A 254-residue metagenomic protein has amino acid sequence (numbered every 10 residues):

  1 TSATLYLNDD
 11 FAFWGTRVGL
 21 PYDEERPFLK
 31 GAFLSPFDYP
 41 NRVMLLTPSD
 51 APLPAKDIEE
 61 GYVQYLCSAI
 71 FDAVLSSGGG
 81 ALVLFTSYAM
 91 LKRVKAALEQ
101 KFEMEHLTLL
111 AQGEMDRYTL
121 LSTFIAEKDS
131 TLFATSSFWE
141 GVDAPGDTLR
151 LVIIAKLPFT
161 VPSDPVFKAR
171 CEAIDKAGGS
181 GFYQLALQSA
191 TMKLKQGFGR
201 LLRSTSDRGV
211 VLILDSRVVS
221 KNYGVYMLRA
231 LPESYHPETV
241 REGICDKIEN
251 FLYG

Functional and structural regions predicted by a protein language model:
T1-G254: ASCE RecA-like P-loop NTPase motor cores that couple ATP hydrolysis to mechanical translocation on nucleic acids
